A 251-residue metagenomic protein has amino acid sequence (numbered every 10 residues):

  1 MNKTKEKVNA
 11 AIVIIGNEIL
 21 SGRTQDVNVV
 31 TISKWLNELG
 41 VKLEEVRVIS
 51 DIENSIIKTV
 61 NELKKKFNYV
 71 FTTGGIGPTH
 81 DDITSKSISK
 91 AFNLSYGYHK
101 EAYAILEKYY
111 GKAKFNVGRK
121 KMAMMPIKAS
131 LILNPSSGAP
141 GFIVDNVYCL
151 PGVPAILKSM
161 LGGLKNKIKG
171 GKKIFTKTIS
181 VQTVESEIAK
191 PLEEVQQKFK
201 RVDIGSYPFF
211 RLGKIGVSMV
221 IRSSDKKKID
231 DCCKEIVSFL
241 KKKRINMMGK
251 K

Functional and structural regions predicted by a protein language model:
N2-V46, D51, K227-D230: Glycine-rich phosphate/diphosphate-binding loop of Rossmann-like nucleotide-binding domains
I12-I15, L20, Y69-G74, V147-C149 (+1 more regions): Short glycine-rich or small-residue beta-strand-to-loop segments that form or flank ligand, phosphate, metal/Fe-S
N17-E18, G75-P78, P154-I156: Short glycine-rich anion-binding loops that position phosphate/pyrophosphate groups of nucleotides and phosphorylated
V30-I83, S89-K90: N-terminal small/polar loop signature for handling phosphorylated ligands or for N-terminal nucleophile
K58, K65, I83-G171: Proline/glycine-rich low-complexity loops and linkers
N146-F239: An accessory alpha-helical subdomain
F239-K251: Conserved short beta-strand edge segments in small beta-sheet-based binding/regulatory domains
